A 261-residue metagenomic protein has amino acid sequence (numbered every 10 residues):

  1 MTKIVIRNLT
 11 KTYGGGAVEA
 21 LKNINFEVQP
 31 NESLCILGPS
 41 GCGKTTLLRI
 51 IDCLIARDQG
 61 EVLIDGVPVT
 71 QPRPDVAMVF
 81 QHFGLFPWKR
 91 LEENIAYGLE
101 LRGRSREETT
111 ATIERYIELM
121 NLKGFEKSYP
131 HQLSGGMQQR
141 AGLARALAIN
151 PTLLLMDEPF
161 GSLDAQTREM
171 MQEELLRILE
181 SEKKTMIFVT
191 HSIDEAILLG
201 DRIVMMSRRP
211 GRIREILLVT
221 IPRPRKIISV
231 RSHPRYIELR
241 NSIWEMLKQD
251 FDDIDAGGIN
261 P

Functional and structural regions predicted by a protein language model:
M1-K3, T12-N23: A short, flexible loop at the N-terminus of ABC-type nucleotide-binding domains that lies
L37-P39: The feature captures the beta-strand-to-loop junction immediately N-terminal to the Walker
D52: Helix-to-loop junction immediately C-terminal to a conserved catalytic motif
G60-P72: Conserved ABC transporter NBD signature motif
K89-A96: Short coil-to-helix segment of the ABC ATPase nucleotide-binding domain corresponding to the Q-loop/switch region
E100, E107-F125, R177: Conserved ABC ATPase "signature" region
S128-H131, I149: Conserved signature/switch motifs of ABC ATPase nucleotide-binding domains
L154-D157: Catalytic Walker B motif of ABC-type/P-loop ATPase nucleotide-binding domains
